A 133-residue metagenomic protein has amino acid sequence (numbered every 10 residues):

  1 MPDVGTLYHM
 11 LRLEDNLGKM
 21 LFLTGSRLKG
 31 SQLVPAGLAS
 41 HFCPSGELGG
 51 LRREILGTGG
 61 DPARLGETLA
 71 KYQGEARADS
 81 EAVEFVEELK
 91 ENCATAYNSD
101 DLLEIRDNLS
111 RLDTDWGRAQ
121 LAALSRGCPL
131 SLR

Functional and structural regions predicted by a protein language model:
M1-E91: Conserved catalytic cores of soluble enzyme domains, especially glycine-rich substrate-binding beta-alpha loops
P2, L132-R133: Unusually extended, aromatic-enriched hydrophobic runs near protein termini
L89-L132: Internal helical hairpin/lid segments
